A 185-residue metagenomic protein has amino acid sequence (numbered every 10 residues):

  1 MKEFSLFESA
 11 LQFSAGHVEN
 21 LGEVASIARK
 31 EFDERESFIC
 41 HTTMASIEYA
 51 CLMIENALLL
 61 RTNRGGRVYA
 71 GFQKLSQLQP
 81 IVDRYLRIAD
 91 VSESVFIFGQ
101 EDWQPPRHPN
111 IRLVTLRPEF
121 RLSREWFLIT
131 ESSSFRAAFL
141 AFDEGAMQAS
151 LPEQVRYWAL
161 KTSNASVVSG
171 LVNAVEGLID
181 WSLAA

Functional and structural regions predicted by a protein language model:
K2-A185: PLD/PLD-like phosphodiesterase catalytic module centered on the HKD motif
